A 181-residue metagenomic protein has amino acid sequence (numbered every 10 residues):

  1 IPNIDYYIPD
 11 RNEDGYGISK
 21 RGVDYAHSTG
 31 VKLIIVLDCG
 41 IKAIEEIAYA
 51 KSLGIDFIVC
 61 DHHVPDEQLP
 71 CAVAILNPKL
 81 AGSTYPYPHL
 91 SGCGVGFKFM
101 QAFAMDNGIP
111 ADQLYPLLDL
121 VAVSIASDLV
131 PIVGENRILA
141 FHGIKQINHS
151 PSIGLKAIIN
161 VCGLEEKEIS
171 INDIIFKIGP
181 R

Functional and structural regions predicted by a protein language model:
I1-R181: Replace "Mg2+/Mn2+-dependent" with "divalent metal-dependent
